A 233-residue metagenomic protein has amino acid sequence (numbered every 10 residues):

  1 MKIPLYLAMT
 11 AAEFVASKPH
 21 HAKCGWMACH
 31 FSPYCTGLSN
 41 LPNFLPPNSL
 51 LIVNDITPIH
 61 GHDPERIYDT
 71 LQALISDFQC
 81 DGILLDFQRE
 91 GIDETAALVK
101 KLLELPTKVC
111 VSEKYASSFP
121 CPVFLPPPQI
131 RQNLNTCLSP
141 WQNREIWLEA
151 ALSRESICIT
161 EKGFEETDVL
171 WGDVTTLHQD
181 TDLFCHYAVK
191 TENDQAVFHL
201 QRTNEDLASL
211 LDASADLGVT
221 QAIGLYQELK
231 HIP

Functional and structural regions predicted by a protein language model:
M1-H60: Boundary/entry segment of secreted carbohydrate-active catalytic domains
T10-K23, G37-L38, H60-D77, N133 (+1 more regions): Short, acidic/polar
A22-C35, G82-D86, C121-L125, I223: Conserved beta-strand positions in the central sheet of alpha/beta enzyme cores
L41-T95: Substrate-binding cleft of extracellular glycoside hydrolase catalytic domains
L45-P47, D77-C80, L102-P106, P140-R144 (+1 more regions): A structural motif corresponding to the C-terminal end of an alpha-helix and its immediate exit/capping segment
C80-V174: Substrate-binding surface in catalytic domains of secreted glycosidases
W147-S209: Glycan-binding loop/region signatures in secreted carbohydrate-active enzymes
T220-P233: Acidic/aromatic/glycine-rich contiguous surface patches that form carbohydrate-binding/processing clefts and analogous
